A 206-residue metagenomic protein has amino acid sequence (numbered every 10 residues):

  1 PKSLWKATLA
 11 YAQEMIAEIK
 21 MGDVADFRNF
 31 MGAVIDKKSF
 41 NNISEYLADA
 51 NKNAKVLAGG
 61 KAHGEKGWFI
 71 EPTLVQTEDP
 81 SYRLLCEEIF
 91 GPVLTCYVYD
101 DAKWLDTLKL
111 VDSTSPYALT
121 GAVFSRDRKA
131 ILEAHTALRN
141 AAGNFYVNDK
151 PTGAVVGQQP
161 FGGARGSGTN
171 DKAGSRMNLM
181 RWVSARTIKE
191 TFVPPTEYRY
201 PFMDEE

Functional and structural regions predicted by a protein language model:
P1, E14-V24, M31-G32, A62 (+1 more regions): Conserved C-terminal structural/oligomerization subdomain of aldehyde/semialdehyde dehydrogenase
K2-A7, A50: Secondary-structure transition into beta-strands, especially the periplasmic turns and strand N-termini that construct
L4-W5, S39, R128: Helix N-cap motif at beta-to-alpha junctions
A7-M15: Terminal amphipathic helices with adjacent charged low-complexity linkers/tails
A33-S44: Short beta-strand to alpha-helix junction loop
E45-N51: Helical element adjacent to the flavin cofactor pocket in flavoenzyme catalytic cores
K52-K61: Short secondary-structure junctions
